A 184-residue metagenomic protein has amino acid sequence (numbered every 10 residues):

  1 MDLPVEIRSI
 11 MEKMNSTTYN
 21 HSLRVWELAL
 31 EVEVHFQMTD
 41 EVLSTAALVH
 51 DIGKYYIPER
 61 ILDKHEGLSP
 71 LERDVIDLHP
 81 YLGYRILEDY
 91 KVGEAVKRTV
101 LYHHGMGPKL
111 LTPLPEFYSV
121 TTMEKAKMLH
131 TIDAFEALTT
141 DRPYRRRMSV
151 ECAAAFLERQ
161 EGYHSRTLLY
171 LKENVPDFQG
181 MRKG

Functional and structural regions predicted by a protein language model:
M1-D77, Y84, E88-D89: Acidic/His-rich, divalent-metal-binding segments that scaffold phosphate/diphosphate chemistry
R24, L82, K127-H130: Charged catalytic carboxylate motif
A47, L87-E88, E94-L129, R145 (+2 more regions): Histidine/acidic-rich helix-loop-helix segments that form or flank divalent-metal centers in metalloenzyme catalytic
K54, D63, M106, E136-A137: Active-site micro-motifs of SAM-dependent methyltransferase domains
P58-L62, L110-P113, D141-R142: Short acidic, glycine/proline-rich loop/turn micro-motifs
K127-T140: Conserved beta-strand-loop-short alpha-helix elements that form and flank the Mn2+/Mg2+-coordinating active site
